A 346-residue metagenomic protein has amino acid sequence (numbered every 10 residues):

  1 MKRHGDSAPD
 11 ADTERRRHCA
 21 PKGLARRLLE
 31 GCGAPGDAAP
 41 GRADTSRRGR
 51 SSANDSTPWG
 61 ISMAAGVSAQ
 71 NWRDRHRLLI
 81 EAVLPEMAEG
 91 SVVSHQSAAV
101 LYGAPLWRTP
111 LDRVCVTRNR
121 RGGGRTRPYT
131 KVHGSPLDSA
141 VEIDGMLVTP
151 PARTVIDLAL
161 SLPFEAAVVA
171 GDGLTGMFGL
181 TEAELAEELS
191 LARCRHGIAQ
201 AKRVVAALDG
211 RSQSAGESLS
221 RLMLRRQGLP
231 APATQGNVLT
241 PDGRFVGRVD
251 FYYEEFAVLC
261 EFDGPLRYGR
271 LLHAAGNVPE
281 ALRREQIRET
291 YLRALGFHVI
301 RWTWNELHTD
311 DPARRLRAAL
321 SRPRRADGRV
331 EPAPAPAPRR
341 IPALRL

Functional and structural regions predicted by a protein language model:
M1-G197, S321-L346: Short gly/ser-rich loop at a beta-strand->alpha-helix junction or flexible surface loop bordering the NTP-binding
L24, G36-P40, T175-L346: Surface segments flanking catalytic/ligand-binding clefts of nucleic-acid enzymes
